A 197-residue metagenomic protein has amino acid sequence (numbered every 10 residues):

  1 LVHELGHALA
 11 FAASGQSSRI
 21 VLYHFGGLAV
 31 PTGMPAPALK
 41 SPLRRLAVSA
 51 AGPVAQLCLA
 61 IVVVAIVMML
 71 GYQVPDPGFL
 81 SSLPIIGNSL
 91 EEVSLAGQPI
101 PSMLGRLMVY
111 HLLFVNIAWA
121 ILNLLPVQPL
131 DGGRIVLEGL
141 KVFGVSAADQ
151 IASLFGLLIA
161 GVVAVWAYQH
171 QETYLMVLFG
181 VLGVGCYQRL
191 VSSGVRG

Functional and structural regions predicted by a protein language model:
L1-G197: Hydrophobic transmembrane alpha-helices and their immediate loop junctions in multi-pass integral membrane proteins
